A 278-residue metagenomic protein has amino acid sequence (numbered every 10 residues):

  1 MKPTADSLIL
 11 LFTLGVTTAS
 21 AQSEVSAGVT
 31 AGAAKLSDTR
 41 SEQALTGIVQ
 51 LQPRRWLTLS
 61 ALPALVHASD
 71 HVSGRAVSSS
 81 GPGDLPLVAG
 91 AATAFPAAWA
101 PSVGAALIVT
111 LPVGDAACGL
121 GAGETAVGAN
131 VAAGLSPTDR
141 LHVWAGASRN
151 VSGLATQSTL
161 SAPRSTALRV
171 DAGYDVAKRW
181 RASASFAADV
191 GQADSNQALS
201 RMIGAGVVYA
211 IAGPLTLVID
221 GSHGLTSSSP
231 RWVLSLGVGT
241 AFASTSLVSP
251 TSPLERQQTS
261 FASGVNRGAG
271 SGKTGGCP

Functional and structural regions predicted by a protein language model:
M1-P3: N-terminal secretory signal peptides that target proteins for export/translocation
D6-T17: Bacterial N-terminal signal peptides
A21-P278: Transmembrane beta-barrel domains of Gram-negative outer membranes and organellar outer membranes
